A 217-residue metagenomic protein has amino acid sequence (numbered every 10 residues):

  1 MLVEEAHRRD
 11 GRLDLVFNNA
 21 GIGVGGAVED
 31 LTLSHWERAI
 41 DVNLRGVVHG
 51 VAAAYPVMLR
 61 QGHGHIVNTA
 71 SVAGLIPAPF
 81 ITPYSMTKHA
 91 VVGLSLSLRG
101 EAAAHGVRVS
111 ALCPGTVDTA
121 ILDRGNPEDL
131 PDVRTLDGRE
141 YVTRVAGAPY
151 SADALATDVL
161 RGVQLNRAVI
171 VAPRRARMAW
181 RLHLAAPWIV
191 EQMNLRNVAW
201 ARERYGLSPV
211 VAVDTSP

Functional and structural regions predicted by a protein language model:
M1-G11: Conserved amphipathic alpha-helix within the SDR
A27-V28, H35-I40: Substrate-binding pocket helix/loop in short-chain dehydrogenase/reductase
L31, P77-S85, S97: Active-site loop-to-helix junction immediately N-terminal to the catalytic Tyr of the SDR YXXXK motif in Rossmann-fold
V51, T87: Active-site helix of classical SDR
S71: Residue(s) in the substrate-gating loop at a strand-loop-helix junction that position the organic substrate next
I76, S97-R108: Active-site-adjacent segment of SDR/Rossmann-fold oxidoreductases
A104-R174: SDR active-site lid
